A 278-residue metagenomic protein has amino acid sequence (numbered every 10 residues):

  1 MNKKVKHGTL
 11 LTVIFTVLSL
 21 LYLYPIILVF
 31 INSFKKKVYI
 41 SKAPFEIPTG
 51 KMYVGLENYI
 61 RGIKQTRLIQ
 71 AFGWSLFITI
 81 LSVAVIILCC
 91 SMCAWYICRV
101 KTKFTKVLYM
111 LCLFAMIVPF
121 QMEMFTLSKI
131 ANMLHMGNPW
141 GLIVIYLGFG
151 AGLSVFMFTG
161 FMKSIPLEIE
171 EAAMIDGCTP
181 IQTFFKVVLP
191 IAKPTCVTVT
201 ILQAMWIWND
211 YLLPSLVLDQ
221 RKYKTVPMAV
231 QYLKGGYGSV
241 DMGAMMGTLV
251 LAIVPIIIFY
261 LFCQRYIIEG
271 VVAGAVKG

Functional and structural regions predicted by a protein language model:
N2-G278: A structural signal for multi-pass alpha-helical bundles of membrane permease subunits that mediate small-molecule
